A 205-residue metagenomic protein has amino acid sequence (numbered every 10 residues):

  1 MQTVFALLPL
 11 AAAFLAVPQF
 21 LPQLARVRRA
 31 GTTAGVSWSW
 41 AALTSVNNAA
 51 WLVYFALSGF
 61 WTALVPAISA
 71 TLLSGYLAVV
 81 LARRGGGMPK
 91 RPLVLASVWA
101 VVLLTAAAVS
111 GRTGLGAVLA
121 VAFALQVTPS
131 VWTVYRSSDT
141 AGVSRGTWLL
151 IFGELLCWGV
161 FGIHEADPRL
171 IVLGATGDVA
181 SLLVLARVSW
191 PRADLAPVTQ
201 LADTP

Functional and structural regions predicted by a protein language model:
M1-P205: Alpha-helical membrane-protein topology signature
